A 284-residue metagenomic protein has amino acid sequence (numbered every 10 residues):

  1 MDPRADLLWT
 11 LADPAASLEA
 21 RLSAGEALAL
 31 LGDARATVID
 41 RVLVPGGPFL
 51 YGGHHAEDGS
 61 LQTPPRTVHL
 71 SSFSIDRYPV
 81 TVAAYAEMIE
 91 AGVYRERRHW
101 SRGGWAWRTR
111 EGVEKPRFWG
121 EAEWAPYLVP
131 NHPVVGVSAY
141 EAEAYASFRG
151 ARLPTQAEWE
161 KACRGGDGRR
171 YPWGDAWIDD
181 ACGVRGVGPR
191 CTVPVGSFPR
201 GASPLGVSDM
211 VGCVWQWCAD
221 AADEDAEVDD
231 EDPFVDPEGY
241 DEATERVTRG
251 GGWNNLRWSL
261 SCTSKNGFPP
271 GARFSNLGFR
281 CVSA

Functional and structural regions predicted by a protein language model:
D2-L11, A34-D40: Amphipathic alpha-helical scaffolding segments comprising HEAT/armadillo-like alpha-solenoid repeats
E19-A20: Positions within the helices of HEAT/ARM-like alpha-solenoid repeats
A36-P116, P130-E141, G212: A short glycine-rich, aromatic-capped structural motif
L50, H54-H55, R102-T109, V113-N266 (+1 more regions): Functional-site microenvironments in short loops/helix caps that host divalent-cation chemistry
F274-A284: Short, structured beta-strand segments at or near domain termini in extracellular proteins/domains
